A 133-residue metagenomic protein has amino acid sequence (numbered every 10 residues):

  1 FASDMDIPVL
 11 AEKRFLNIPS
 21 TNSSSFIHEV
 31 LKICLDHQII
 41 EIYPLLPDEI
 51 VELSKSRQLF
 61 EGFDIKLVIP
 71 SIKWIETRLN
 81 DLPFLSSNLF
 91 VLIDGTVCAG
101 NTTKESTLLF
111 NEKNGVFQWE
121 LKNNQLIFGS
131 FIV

Functional and structural regions predicted by a protein language model:
F1-I65, T103-V133: ATP-binding N-terminal substructure of ATP-dependent carboxylate-amine bond-forming enzymes
F63-R78: Short, acidic/small-residue loops that bind anionic groups at enzyme active sites
T77-E120: Short, glycine-/small-residue-rich phosphate/pyrophosphate-handling segment
